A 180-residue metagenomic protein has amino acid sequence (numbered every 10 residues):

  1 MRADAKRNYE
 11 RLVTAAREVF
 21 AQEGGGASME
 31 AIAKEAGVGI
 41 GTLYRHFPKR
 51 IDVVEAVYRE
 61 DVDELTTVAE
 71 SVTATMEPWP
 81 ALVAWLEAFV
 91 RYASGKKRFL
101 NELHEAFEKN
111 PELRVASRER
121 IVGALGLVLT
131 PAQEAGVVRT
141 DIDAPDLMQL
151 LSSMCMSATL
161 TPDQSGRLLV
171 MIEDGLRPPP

Functional and structural regions predicted by a protein language model:
M1-G26, E30-E35, D52: Basic, helix-initiating cap at the start of DNA-binding domains
G37-F47: Short hydrophobic/aromatic patch on the recognition helix
K49-V54, L65: Short amphipathic alpha-helical segment with a characteristic S/N-K-E followed by hydrophobic residues
A56, T67-G95, N110-L113: Hydrophobic alpha-helical connector segments
Y58, V62, R114-V122: Amphipathic, non-transmembrane alpha-helical scaffold segments
R91, E119, G123, L127-V138 (+1 more regions): C-terminal peripheral helix-coil segments that are non-catalytic and often amphipathic
N101-N110: Short linear capping/connector segments at secondary-structure termini
